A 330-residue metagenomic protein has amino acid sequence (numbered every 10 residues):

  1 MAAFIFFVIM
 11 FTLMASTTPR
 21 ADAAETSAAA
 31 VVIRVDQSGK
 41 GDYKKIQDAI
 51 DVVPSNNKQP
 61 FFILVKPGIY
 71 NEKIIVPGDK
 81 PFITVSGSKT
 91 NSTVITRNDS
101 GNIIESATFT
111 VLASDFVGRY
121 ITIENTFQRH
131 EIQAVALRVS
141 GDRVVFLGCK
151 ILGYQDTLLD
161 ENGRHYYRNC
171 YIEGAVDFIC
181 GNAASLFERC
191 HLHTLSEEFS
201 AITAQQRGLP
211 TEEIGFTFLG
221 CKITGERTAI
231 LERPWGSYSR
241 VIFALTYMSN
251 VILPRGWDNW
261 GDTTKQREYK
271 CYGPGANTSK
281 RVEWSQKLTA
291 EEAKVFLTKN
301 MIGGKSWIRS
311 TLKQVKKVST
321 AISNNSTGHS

Functional and structural regions predicted by a protein language model:
A2-F6, F11-S330: Sequence-level preference for short, compositionally simple segments enriched in small aliphatic or small polar residues
